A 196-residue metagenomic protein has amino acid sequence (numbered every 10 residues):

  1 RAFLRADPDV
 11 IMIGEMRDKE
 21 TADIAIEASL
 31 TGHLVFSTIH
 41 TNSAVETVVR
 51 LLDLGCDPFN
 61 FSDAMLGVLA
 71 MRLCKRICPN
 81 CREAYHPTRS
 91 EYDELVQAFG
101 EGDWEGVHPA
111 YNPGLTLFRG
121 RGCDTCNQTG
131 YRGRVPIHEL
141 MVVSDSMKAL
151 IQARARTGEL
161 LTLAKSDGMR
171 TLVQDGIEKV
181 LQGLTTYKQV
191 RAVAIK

Functional and structural regions predicted by a protein language model:
R1-K196: Short, flexible helix-loop junctions that flank or precede catalytic/ligand sites
